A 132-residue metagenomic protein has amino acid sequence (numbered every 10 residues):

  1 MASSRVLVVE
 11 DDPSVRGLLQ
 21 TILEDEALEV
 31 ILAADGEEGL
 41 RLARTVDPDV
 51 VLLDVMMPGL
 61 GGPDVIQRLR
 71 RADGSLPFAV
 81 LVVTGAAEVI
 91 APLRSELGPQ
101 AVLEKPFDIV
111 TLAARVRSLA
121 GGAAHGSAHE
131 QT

Functional and structural regions predicted by a protein language model:
E10: Conserved acidic carboxylate
P13-I31: Two-component/phosphorelay signaling modules centered on CheY-like receiver
L32-V50: Acidic, metal-coordinating helix/loop segments flanking the phosphotransfer/catalytic sites of two-component signaling
D54: Active-site residues of response regulator receiver
M57-P58: Receiver (REC) domain active-site loop signature in two-component systems and cognate sites in sensor histidine kinases
L81-T84: Hydrophobic/aromatic residues positioned on beta-strands within the core alpha/beta folds
F107-S118: C-terminal output helix
